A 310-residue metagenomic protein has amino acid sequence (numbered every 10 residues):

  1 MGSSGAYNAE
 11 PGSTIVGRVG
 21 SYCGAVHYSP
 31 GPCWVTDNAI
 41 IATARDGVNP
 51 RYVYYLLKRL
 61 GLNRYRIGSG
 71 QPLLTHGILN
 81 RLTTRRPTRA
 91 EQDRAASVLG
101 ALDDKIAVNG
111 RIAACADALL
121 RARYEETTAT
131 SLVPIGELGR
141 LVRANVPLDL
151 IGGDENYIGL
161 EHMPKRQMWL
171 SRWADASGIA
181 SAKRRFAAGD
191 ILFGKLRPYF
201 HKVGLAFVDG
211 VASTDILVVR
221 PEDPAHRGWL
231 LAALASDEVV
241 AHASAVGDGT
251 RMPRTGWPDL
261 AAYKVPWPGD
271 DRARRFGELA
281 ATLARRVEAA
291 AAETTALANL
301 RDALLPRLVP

Functional and structural regions predicted by a protein language model:
M1-T84, G136-P268: DNA target-recognition domains and sequence-specific DNA-contacting regions of bacterial/archaeal
R81-L148, P266, D270-P310: Non-catalytic DNA-recognition/assembly elements of restriction-modification systems
